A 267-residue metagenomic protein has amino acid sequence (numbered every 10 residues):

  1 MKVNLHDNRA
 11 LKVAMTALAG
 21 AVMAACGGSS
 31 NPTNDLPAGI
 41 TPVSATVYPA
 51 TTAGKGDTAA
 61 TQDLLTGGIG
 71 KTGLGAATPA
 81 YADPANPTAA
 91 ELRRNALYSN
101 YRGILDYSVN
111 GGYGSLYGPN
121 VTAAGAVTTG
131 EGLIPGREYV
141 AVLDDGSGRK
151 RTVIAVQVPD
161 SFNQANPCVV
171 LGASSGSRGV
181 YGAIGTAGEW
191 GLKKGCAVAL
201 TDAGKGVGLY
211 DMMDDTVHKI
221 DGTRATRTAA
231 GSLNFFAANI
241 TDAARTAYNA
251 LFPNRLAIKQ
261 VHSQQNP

Functional and structural regions predicted by a protein language model:
K2, V22-A25, R149: Surface-exposed charge patches in extracellular/virion surface proteins
K2-M15: Bacterial N-terminal signal peptides that target proteins for export
T16, G20-I40: Bacterial Sec-dependent N-terminal signal peptides
N31-P167, G172, S177-R178, I184-G188 (+1 more regions): Catalytic-loop region of hydrolases
A124-G125, G130-S147, R151, P167-V169 (+1 more regions): Active-site machinery of serine-nucleophile hydrolases
A257-P267: Internal, well-ordered domain-core segments that constitute the primary functional module of diverse proteins
